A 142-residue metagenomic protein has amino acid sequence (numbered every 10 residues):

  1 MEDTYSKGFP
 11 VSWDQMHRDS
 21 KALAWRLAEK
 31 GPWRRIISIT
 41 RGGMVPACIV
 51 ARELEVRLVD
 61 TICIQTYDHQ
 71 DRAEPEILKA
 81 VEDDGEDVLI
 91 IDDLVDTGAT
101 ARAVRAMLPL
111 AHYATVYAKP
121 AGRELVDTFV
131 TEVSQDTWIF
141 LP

Functional and structural regions predicted by a protein language model:
M1-P142: PRPP-associated nucleotide enzymes
